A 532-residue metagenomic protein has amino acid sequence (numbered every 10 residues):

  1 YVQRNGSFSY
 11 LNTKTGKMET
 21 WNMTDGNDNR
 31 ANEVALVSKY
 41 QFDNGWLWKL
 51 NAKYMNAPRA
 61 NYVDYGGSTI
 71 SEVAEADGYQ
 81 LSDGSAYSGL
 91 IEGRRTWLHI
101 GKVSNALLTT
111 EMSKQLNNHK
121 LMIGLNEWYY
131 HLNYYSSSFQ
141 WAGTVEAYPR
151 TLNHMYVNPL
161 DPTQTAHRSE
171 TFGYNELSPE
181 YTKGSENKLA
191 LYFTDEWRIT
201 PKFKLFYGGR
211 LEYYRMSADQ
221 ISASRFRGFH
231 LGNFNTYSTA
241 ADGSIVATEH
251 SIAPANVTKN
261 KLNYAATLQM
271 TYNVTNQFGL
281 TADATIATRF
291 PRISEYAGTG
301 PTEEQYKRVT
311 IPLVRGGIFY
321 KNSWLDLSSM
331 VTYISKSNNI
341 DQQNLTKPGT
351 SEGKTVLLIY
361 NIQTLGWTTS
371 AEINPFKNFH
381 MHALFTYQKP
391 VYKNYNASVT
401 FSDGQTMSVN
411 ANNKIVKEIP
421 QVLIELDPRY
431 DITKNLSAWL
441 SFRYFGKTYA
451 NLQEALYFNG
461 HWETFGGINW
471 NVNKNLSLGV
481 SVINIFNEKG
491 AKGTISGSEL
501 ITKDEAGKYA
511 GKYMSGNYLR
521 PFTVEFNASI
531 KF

Functional and structural regions predicted by a protein language model:
Y1-V37, R59-W97, L152-P179, G184 (+1 more regions): Acidic/polar loop-and-plug regions of large Gram-negative outer-membrane beta-barrel proteins
M18-V63, E92-N126, Y130-S136, Y174-K204 (+10 more regions): Outer-membrane beta-barrel transmembrane strands
Q41, L47-K53, N273-T281, T285 (+3 more regions): Membrane-embedded beta-barrel scaffold of Gram-negative outer-membrane proteins
G45-W48, N118-L121, K202-L205, Q277-L280 (+6 more regions): Repeated loop/turn-to-beta-strand initiation elements of outer-membrane beta-barrel proteins
Y54-A60, L116, E127-N133, L211-S217 (+8 more regions): Transmembrane beta-strands of outer-membrane beta-barrel pores
V103, N118-K120, N126-W128, E180-K336 (+4 more regions): Structural signature of Gram-negative outer-membrane beta-barrels, strongest in the C-terminal barrel of TonB-dependent
P201, D326, Y333-S337, L357-L452 (+1 more regions): Gram-negative outer-membrane beta-barrel transporters
V309-G316, H380, K414-F532: Conserved C-terminal beta-signal and adjacent last beta-strands/turns of outer-membrane beta-barrel proteins
